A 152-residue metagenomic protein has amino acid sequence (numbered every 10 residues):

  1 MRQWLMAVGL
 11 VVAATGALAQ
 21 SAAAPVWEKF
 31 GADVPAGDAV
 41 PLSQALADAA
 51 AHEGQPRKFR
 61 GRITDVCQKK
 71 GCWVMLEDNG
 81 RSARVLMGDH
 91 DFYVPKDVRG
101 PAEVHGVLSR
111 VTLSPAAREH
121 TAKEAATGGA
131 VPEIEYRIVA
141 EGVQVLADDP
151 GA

Functional and structural regions predicted by a protein language model:
M1-W4: Positively charged n-region of N-terminal signal peptides that target proteins for export
A7-G16: Bacterial N-terminal signal peptides
A19-A152: OB-fold and OB-like single-stranded nucleic-acid-recognition modules and their adjacent interaction interfaces
